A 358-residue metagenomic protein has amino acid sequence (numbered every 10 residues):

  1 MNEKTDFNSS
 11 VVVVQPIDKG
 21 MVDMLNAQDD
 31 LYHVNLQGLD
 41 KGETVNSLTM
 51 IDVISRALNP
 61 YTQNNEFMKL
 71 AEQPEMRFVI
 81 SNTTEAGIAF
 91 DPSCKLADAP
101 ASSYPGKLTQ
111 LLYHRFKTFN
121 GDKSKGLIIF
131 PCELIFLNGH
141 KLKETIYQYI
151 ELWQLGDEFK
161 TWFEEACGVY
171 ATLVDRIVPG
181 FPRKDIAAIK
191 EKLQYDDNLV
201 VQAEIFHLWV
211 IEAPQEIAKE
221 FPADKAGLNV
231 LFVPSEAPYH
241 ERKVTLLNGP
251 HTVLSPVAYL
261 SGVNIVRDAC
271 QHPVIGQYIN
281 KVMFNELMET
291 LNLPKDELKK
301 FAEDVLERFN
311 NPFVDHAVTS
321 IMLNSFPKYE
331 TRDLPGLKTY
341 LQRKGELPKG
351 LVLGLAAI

Functional and structural regions predicted by a protein language model:
N2-I358: Substrate/ligand-engaging "lid" and interaction regions
